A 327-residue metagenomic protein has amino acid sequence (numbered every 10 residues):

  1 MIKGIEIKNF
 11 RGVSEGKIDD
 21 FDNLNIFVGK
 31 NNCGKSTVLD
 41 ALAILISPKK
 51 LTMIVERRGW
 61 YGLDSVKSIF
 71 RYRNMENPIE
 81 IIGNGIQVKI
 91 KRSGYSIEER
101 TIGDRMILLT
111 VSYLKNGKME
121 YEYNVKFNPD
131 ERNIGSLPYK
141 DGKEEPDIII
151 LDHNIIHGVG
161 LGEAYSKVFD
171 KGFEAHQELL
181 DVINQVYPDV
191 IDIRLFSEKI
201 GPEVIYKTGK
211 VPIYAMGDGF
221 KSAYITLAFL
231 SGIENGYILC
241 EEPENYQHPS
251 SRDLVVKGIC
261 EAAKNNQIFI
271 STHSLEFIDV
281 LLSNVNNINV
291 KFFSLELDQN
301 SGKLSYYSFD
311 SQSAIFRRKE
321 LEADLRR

Functional and structural regions predicted by a protein language model:
M1-L51, E203, K210-R327: Switch/communication elements of ASCE P-loop NTPase nucleotide-binding domains
G4-E6, I46-Y237, D298-R327: Phosphate-coordinating catalytic segments in nucleotide- and nucleic-acid-processing enzymes
